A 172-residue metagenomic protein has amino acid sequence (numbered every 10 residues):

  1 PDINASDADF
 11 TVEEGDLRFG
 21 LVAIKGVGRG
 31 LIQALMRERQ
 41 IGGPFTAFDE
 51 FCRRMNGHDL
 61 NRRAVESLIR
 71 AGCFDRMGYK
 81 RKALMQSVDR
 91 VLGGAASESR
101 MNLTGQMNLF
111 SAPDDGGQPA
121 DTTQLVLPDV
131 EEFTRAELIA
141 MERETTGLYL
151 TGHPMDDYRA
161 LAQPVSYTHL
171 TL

Functional and structural regions predicted by a protein language model:
D2-L170: Sliding clamp-binding short linear motifs that recruit DNA-associated proteins to replication/repair hubs
